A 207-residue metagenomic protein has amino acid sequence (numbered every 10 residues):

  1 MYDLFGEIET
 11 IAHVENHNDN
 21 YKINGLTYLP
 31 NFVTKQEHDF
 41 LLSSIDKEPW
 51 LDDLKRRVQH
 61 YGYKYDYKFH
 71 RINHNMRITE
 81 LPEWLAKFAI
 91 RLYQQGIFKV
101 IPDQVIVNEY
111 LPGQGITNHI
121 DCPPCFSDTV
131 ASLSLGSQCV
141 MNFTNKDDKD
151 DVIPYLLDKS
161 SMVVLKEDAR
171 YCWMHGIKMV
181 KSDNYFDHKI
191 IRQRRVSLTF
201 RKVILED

Functional and structural regions predicted by a protein language model:
M1-D207: Non-heme Fe(II) oxygenase metal-center motifs and adjacent flexible, charged/small-residue loops
